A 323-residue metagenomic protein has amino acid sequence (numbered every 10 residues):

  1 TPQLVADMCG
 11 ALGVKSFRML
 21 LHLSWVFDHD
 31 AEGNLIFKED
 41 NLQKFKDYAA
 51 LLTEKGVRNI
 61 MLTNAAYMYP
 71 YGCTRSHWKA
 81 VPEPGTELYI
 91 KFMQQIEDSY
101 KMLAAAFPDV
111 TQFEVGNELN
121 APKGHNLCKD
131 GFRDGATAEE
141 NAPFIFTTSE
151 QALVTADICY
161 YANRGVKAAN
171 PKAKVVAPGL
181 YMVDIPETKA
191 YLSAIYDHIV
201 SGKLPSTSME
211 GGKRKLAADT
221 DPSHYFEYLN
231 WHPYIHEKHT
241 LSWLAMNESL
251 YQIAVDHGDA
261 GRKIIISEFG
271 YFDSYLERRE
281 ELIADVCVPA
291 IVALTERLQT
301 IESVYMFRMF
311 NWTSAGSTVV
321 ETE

Functional and structural regions predicted by a protein language model:
C9-A190, R214-H224, H236: Substrate-binding cleft and catalytic face of glycoside hydrolase catalytic domains, especially the flexible beta-alpha
M19, L62-T63, A177-P178, L229-W231 (+2 more regions): Short glycine/serine/threonine-enriched helix-capping/active-site loop that flanks the nucleotide-sugar donor pocket
E32-D40, L119, G124-S149, D273-E323: Aromatic-rich peripheral "rim/lid" segments of glycoside hydrolase catalytic domains that contact and position glycan
S99, S149-I291, T295-R297: Noncatalytic carbohydrate-binding groove/subsite architecture in carbohydrate-active enzymes
